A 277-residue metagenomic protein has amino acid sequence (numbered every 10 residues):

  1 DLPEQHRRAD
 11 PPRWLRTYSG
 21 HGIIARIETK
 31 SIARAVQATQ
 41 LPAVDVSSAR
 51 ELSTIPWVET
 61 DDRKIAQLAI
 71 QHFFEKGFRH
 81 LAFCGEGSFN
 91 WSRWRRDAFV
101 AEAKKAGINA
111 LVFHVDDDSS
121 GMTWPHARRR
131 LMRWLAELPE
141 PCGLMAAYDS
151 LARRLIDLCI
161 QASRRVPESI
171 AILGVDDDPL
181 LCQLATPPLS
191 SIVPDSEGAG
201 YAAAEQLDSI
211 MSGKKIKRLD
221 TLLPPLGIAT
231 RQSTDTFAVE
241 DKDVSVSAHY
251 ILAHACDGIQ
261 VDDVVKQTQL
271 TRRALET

Functional and structural regions predicted by a protein language model:
D1-G22, K30-Q267, R272, E276: Bacterial carbohydrate/catabolite-sensing allosteric modules
I27: Residues on the solvent-exposed faces and adjacent turns of beta-rich solenoids used to engage binding targets
